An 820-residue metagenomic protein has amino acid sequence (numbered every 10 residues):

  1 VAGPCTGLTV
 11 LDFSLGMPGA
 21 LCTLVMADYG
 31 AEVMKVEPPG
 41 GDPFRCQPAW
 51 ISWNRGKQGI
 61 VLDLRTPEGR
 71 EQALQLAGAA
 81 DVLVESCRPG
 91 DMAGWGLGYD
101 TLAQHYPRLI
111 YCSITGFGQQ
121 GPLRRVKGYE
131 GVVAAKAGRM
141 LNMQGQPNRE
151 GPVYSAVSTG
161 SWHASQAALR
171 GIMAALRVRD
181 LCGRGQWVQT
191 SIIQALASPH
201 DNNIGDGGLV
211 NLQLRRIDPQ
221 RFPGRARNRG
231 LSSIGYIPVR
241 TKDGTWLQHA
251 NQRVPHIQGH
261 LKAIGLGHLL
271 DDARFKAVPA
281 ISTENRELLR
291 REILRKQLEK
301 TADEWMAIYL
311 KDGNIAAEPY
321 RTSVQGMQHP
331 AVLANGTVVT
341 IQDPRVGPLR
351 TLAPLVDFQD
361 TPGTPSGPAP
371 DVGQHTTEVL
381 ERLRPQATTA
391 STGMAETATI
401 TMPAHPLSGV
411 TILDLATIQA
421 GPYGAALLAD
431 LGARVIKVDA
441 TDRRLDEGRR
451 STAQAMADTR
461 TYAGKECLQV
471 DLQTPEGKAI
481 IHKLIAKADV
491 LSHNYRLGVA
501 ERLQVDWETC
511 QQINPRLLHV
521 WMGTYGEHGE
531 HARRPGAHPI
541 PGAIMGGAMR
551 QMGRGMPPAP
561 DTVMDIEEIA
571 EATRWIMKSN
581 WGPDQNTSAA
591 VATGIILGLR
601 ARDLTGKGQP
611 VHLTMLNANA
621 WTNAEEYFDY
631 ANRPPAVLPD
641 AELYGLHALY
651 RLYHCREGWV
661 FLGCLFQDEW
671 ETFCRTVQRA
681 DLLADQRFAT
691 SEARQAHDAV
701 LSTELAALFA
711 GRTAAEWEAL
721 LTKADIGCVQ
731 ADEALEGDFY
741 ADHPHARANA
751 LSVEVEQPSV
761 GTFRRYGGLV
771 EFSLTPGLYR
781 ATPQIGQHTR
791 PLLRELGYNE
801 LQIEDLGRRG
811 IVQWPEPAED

Functional and structural regions predicted by a protein language model:
V1-R184, D303, Q342, D371 (+4 more regions): N-terminal helix-loop segment corresponding to the beta1-alpha1 unit of nucleotide/adenylate-binding folds
V1-T9, F222-R225, R240-K242, S323-T411 (+3 more regions): Terminal low-complexity tails and localization/encapsulation signals of metabolic enzymes
V33, L310-Q325, A387, V435 (+2 more regions): Short, well-structured beta-strand/strand-turn elements
P152-H163, W187, R227, I234 (+10 more regions): A short glycine-threonine-serine/GTX helix/turn-capping micro-motif
A167-R170, A174-L181, Q189-I192, A197-H200 (+15 more regions): Extended, hydrophobic interaction surfaces within ordered domains
A175-A226, W305, P319-S323, N580 (+2 more regions): Substrate-binding/catalytic subdomain of NAD(P)-dependent oxidoreductase enzymes
G208-R229, E284, R550-M577, E733-D742: Charged, glycine/proline-rich intrinsically disordered loops and linkers
R229-G230, G235-G313, A648-C728: Aromatic-enriched alpha-helical interface/lid elements that frame and gate functional surfaces
